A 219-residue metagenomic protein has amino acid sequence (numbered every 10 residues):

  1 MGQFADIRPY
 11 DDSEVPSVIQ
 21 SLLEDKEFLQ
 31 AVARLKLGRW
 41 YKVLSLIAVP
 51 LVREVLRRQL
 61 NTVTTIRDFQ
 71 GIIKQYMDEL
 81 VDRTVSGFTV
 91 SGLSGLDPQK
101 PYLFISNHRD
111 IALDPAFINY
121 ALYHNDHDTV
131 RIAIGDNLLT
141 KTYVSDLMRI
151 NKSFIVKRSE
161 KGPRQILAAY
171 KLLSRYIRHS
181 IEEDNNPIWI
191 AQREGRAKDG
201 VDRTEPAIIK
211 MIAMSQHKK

Functional and structural regions predicted by a protein language model:
M1-Y102, H108-N119, Y123, S145 (+1 more regions): Membrane-anchoring hydrophobic helices of lipid-metabolizing enzymes
Y76, V81-K219: Soluble catalytic domains of membrane acyltransferases
